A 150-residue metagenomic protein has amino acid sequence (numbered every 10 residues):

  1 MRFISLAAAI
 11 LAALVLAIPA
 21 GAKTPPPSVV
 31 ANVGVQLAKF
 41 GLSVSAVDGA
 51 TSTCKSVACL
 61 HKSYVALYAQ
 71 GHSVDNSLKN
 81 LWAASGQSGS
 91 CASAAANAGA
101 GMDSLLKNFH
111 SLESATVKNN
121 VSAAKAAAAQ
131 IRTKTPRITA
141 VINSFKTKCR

Functional and structural regions predicted by a protein language model:
M1-A7: Bacterial N-terminal signal peptides that target proteins for export
A7-A17: Bacterial N-terminal signal peptides
G21-A69, F145-R150: Immediate post-signal-peptide N-terminus of mature secreted/exported proteins
A31, A58-A69, A92-D103, V121-P136: Short, charged, amphipathic alpha-helical segments
L37-A50, V74-L81, Q130-T139: Short, intrinsically disordered, charge-biased short linear motifs at domain edges
H72-G99, F145-R150: Short, solvent-exposed, charged loop/turn and helix-capping segments that join or cap alpha-helices on peripheral
L105-N108: Extended, amphipathic, non-transmembrane alpha-helical segments
L112, T116-A123: Short helix-adjacent coil turns
